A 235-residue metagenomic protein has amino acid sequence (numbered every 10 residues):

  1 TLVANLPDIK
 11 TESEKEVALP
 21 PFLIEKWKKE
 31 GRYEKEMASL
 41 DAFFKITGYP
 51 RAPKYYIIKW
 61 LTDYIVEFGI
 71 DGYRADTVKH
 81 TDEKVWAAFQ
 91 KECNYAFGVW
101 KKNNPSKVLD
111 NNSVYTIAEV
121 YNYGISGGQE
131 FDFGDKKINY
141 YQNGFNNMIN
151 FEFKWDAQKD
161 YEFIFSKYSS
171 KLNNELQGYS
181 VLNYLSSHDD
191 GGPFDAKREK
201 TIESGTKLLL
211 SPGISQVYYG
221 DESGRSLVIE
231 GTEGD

Functional and structural regions predicted by a protein language model:
T1-D63, E67-F68, F89, C93 (+3 more regions): Substrate-binding/active-site clefts of carbohydrate-active enzymes
K15, N122, W155, D190-G191 (+1 more regions): Short loop/turn segments at secondary-structure transitions that flank enzyme active sites
F44-P50, R74-T77, D189-E199, G205: Active-site rim elements
K59-V181, K197-K200, T206-S211, S223-D235: Active-site-proximal helices and loops of the catalytic beta/alpha 8
I65, S187-D189: Catalytic grooves of carbohydrate-active enzymes
Y184: Short, basic/glycine-rich phosphate-binding loops at helix/coil junctions that contact nucleotide phosphates
H188, L208, G220: Hydrophobic, well-ordered secondary-structure elements that form the walls of internal hydrophobic environments
S215-D221: Acidic/polar loop patches that form or flank catalytic/metal-binding clefts of enzymes that bind anionic ligands
